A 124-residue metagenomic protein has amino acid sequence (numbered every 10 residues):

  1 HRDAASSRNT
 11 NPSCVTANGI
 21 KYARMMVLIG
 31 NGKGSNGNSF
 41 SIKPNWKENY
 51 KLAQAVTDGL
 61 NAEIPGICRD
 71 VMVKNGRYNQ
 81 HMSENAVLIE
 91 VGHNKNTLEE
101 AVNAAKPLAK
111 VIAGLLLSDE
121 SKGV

Functional and structural regions predicted by a protein language model:
H1-S35: Active-site microenvironments of hydrolase-like enzyme catalytic domains
V15, N38-K47, E90-E99: Second-shell loop/turn segments in exported
V27-N31, T57-N61, V102, L117-V124: Short C-terminal domain-edge/linker segments immediately following a structured domain
G32-S41, N61-P65, L108, K122-V124: Low-complexity, flexible helical/coil segments
P44-M72: Active-site-adjacent substrate-binding region of metalloamidase/peptidase-like peptide-processing proteins
G66-V124: Active-site-adjacent mobile loop/cap segments within catalytic or ligand-binding domains
